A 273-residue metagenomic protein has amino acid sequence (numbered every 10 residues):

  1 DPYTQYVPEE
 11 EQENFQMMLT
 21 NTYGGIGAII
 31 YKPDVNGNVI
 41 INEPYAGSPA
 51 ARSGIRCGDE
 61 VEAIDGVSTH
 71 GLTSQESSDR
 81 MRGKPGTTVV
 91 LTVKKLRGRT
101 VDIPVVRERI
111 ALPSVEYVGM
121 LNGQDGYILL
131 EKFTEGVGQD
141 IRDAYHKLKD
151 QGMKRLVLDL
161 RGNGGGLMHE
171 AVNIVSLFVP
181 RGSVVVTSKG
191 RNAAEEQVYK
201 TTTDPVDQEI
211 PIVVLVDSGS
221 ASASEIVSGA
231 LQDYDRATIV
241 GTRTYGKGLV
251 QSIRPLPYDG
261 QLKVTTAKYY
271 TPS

Functional and structural regions predicted by a protein language model:
D1-I40, T88-V90, K94-P104, P113-V115: Extended, small/polar residue-biased N-terminal targeting/export presequences and adjacent propeptide/linker tracts
V7-E10, G162, K189, K268: A general secondary-structure junction signal
I40-E43, S48-C57, E62-P257: Cleft-lining beta-strand/loop regions that shape enzyme active-site pockets
G246, K268-Y270: Glycine-rich beta-alpha junction loops
K263-V264: Short, small/polar residue-rich loop motifs at catalytic or cofactor-binding pockets
S273: Conserved functional hotspot residues or short segments at active or partner-binding sites across diverse domains
